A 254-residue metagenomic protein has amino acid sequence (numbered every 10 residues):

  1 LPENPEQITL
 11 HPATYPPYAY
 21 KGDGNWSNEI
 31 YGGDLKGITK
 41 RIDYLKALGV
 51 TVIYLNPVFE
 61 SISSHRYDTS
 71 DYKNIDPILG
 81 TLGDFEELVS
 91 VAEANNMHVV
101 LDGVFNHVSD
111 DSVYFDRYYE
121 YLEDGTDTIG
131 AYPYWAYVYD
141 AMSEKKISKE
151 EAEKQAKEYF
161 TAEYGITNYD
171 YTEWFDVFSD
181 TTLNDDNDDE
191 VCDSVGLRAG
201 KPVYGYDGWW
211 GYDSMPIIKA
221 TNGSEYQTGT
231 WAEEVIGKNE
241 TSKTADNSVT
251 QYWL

Functional and structural regions predicted by a protein language model:
L1-A220, Q227-T228: Acidic/aromatic-lined carbohydrate-recognition and catalytic surfaces of CAZymes acting on diverse glycans
W210-L254: Active-site neighborhood of glycoside hydrolase catalytic domains
